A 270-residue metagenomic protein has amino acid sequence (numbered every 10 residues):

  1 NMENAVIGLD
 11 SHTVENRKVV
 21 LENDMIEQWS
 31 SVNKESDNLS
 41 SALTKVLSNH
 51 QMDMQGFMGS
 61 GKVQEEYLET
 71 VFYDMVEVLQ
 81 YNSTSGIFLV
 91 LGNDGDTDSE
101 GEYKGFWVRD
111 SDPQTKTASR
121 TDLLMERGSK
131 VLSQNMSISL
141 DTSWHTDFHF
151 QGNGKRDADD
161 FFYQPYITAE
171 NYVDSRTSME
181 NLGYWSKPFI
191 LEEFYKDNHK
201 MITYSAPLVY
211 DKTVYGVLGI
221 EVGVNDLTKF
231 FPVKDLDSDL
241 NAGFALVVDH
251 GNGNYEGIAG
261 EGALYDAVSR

Functional and structural regions predicted by a protein language model:
N1-T70, S83-S85: Juxtamembrane extracytoplasmic/periplasmic/luminal helical "stalk" adjacent to the first N-terminal
S40, F72-N82, Y195, K234-D239: Short regulatory alpha-helical segment in sensory/regulatory domains of signaling proteins that mediates
G61-D74, A158-I167: Well-ordered, non-membrane alpha-helical segments in soluble/globular domains
E69-S99, L246-S269: Extracytoplasmic ligand-binding sensor domains of the Cache superfamily
L91-F150, G251-N252: GAF sensory/regulatory domain recognition with acknowledged cross-activation on helical regulatory dimers
K130-G219: Extracytoplasmic/periplasmic ligand-binding sensor regions of membrane-associated signaling proteins
N153, N171-S175, D226-R270: Intrinsic low-complexity, intrinsically disordered coil/linker regions enriched in small/polar and charged residues
G216-V224, R270: Short, hydrophobic beta-strand elements of compact beta-sandwich sensory domains
